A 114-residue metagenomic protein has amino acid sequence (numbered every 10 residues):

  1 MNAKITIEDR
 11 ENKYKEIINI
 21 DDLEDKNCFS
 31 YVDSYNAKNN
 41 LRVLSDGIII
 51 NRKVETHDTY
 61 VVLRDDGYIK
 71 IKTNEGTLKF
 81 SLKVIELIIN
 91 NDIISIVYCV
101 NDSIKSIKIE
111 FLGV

Functional and structural regions predicted by a protein language model:
M1-V114: Terminal leader/tail segments of proteins
